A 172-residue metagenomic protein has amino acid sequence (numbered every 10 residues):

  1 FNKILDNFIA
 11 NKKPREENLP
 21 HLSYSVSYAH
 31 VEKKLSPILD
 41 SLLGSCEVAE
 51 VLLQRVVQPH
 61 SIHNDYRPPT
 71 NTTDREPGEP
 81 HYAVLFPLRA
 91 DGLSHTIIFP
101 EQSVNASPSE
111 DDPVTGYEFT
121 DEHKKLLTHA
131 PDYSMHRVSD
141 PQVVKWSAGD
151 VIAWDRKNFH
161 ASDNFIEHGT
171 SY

Functional and structural regions predicted by a protein language model:
F1-N64: Non-heme Fe(II)/2-oxoglutarate
K33, F159-H160: PAPS-dependent sulfotransferase catalytic domain
Q58-V151, D155-K157, D163-N164, H168-Y172: Catalytic core of non-heme Fe(II) oxygenases with the double-stranded beta-helix
